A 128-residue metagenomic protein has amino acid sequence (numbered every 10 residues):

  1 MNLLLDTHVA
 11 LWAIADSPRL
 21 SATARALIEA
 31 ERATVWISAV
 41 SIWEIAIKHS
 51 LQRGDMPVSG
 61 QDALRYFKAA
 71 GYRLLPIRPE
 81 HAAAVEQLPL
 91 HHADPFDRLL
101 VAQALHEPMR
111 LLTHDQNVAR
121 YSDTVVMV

Functional and structural regions predicted by a protein language model:
M1-I37, L51-R65, A69, E107 (+2 more regions): Short, well-structured N-terminal submotif of metal-dependent ribonuclease cores
T7-H8, I45, V85, A104: Generic structural signal for small/hydrophobic residues in well-ordered secondary structure, especially within
E44, A84-Q87, R120-Y121: Phosphate- and divalent-cation-binding pockets in alpha/beta enzyme and binding domains that engage nucleotide-derived
M56-P57, Q61-L64, K68-Q116, V128: Active-site neighborhoods of divalent-metal-dependent phosphate/nucleic-acid chemistry enzymes
